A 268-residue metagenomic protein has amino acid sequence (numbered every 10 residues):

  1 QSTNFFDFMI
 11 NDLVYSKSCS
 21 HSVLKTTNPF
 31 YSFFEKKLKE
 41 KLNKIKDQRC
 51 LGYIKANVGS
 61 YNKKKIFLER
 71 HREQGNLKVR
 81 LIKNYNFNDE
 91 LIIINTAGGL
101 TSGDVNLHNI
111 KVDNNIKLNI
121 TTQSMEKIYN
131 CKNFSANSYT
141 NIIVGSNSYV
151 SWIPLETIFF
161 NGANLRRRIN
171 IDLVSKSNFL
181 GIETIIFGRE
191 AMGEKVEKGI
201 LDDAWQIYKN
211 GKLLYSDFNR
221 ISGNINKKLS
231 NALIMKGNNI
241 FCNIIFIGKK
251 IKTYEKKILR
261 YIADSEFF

Functional and structural regions predicted by a protein language model:
F6-E156, N161, R168: N-terminal, charged/glycine-rich beta-strand/loop interface patches
H21, N28, I185, R189-F268: A structural signal for small-residue-enriched, beta-sheet-centric alpha/beta enzyme cores and oligomeric scaffold folds
I116, S177, D203: Short beta-strand/loop motifs in extracellular/secreted proteins, especially within beta-sandwich accessory domains
F160-R168, L173-I200: Acidic (Asp/Glu-rich), glycine- and aromatic
